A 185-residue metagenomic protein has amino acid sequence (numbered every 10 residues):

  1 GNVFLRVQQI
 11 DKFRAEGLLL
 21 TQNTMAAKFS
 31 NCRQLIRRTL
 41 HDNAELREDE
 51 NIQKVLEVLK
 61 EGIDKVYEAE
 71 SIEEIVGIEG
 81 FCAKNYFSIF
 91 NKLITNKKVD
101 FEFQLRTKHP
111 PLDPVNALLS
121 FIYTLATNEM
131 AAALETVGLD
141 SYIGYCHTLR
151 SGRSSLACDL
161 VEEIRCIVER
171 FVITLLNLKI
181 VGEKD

Functional and structural regions predicted by a protein language model:
V3-D185: Active-site helix-to-loop segments that bind/position phosphate- or nucleotide-bearing substrates and donors across
